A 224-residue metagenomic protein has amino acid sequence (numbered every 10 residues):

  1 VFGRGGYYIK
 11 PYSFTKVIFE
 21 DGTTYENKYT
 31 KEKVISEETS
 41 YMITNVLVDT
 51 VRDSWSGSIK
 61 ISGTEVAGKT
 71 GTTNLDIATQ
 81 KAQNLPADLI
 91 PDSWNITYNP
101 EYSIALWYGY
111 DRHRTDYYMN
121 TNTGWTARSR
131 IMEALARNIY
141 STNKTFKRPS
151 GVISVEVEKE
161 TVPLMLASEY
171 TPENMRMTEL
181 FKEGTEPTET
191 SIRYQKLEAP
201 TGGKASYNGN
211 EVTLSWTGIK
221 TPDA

Functional and structural regions predicted by a protein language model:
V1-K81, P86: A conserved catalytic-loop motif detector
I18, T23, V66-A224: Soluble, non-transmembrane domains of envelope/secretory-pathway proteins that act on or interact with carbohydrate
